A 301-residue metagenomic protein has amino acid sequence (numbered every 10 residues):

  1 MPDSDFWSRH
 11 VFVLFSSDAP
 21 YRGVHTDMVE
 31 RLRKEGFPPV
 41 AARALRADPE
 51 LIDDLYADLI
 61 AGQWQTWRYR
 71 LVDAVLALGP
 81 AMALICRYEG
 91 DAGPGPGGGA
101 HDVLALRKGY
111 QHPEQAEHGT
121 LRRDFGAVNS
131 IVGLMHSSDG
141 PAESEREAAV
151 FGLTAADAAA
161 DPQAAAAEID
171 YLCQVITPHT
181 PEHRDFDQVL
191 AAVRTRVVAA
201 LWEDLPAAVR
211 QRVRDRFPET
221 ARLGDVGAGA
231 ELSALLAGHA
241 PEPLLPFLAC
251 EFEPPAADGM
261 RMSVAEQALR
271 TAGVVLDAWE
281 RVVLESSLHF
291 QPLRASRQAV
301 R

Functional and structural regions predicted by a protein language model:
M1-F15, A19-R301: Non-catalytic terminal and connector segments of soluble metabolic enzymes
